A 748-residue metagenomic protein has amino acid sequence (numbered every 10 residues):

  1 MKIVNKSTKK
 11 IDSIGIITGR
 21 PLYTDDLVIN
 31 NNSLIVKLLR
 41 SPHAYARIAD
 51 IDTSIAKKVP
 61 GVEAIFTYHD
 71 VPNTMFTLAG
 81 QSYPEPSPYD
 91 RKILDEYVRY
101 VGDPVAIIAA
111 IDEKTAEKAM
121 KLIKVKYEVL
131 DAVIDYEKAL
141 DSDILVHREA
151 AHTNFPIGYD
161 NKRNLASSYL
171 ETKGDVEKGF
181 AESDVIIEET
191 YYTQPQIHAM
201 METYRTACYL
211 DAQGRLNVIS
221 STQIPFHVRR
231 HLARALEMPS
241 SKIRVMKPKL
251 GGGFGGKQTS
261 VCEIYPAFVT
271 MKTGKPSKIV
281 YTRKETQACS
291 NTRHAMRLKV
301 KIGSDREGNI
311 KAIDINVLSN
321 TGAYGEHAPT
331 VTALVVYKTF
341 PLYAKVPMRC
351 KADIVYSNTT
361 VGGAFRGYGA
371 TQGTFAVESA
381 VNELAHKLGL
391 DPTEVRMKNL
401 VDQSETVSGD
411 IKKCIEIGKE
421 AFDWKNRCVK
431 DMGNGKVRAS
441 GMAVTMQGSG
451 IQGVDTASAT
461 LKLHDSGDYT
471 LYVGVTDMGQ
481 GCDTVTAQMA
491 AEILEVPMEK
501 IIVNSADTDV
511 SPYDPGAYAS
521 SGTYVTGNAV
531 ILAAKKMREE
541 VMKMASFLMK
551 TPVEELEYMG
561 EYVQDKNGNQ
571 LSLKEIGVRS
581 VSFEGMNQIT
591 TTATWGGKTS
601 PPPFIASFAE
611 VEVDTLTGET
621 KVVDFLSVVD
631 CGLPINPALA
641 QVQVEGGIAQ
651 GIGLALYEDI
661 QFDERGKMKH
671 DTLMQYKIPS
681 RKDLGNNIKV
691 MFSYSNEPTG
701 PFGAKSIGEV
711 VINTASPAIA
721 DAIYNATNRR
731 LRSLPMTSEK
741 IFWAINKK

Functional and structural regions predicted by a protein language model:
M1-D160, I186: Flexible, low-hydrophobicity surface segments
K6, D12-G19, Y83-P84, Y159-T206 (+4 more regions): Glycine-rich loop/linker segments at domain edges
S33-R40, Y469-V473, A519-N528: Short, hydrophobic beta-strand segments
Y68-H69, E237-K242, M271-S277, R306 (+3 more regions): C-terminal catalytic domains of large/alpha subunits in multi-subunit enzymes
M75-G80, A119-L122, R229-H231, F254-S260 (+10 more regions): Short acidic, glycine/serine/threonine-rich loops at helix termini
V146-L236, N399-D468, A593, K669-S680 (+1 more regions): Helix-loop-helix junctions that connect adjacent transmembrane helices in secondary transporters/permeases, recognized
R230, R244, G251-G274, K278-Y281 (+1 more regions): Thiamine diphosphate
